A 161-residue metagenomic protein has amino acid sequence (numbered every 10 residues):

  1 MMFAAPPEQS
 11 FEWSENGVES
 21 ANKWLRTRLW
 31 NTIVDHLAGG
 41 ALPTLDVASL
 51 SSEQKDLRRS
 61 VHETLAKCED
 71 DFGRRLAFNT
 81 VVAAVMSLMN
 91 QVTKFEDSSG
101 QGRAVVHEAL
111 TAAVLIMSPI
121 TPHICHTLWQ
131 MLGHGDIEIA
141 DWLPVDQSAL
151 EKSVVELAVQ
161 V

Functional and structural regions predicted by a protein language model:
M1-A104, Q147-A149: Long, charged, mostly alpha-helical binding arms that flank functional sites
S10-E15, T93-A104, E108-V161: Basic, alpha-helical terminal appendages of large translation-related enzymes
